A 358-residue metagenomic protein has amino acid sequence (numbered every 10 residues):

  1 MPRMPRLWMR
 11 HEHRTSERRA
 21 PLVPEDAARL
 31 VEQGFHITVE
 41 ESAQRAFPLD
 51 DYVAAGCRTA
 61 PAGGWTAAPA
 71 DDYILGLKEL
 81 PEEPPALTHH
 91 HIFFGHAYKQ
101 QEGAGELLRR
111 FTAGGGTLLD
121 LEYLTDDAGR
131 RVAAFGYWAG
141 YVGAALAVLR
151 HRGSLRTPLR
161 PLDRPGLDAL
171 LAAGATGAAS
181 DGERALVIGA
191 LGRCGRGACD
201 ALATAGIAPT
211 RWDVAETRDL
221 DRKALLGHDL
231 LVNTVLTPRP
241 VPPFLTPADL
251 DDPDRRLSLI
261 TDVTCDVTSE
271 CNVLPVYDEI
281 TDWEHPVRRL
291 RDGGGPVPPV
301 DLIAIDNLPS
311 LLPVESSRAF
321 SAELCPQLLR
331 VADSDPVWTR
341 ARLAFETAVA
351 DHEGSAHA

Functional and structural regions predicted by a protein language model:
R3-R110: An N-terminal-biased, well-structured beta-alpha scaffold segment characteristic of Rossmann-like dinucleotide-binding
M4, T88, D181-R184, L257: Phosphate-coordination loops involved in phosphoryl transfer and adenosine-cofactor binding
H11-S42, R156-L236: Glycine-rich phosphate/diphosphate-binding loop of Rossmann-like nucleotide-binding domains
E12-H13, E79-P81, A97, L236-R239 (+2 more regions): Short glycine-rich anion-binding loops that position phosphate/pyrophosphate groups of nucleotides and phosphorylated
Y73-S154: Phosphate/diphosphate ligand-binding glycine-rich loop within oxidoreductases
T117, E122-A172, C265-A358: Adenosine-phosphate binding glycine-rich loop
V214-G295: Rossmann-like adenosine-cofactor binding region
